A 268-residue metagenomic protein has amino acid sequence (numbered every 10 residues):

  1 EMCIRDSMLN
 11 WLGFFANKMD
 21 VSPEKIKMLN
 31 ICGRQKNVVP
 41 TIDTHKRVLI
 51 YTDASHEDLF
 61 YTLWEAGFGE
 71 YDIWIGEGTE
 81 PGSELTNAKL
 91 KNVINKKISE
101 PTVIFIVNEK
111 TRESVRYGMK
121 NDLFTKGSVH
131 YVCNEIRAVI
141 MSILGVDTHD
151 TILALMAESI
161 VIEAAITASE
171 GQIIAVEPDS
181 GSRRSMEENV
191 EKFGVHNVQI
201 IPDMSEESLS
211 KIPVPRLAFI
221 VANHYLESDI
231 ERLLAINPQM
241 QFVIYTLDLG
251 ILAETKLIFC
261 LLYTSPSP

Functional and structural regions predicted by a protein language model:
M2-D6, Y263-P268: Conserved small/polar residues in nucleotide/adenosyl-binding loops
M8-K120: Beta-strand/loop-alpha-helix module characteristic of Rossmann-like adenine-cofactor folds
N134-T148: Conserved alpha-helix/loop element of class I SAM-dependent methyltransferases that forms part of the SAM/SAH-binding
H149-M156: Conserved class I S-adenosyl-L-methionine
S159-A168: Conserved SAM-binding loop of SAM-dependent methyltransferases across substrates and taxa, primarily the Class I
I173-E177: Conserved SAM-binding motif I beta-strand of class I
R184-I212: S-adenosyl-L-methionine
L234, Q239-S265: C-terminal substrate-binding/active-site "lid" region of AdoMet-derived donor-dependent transferases
